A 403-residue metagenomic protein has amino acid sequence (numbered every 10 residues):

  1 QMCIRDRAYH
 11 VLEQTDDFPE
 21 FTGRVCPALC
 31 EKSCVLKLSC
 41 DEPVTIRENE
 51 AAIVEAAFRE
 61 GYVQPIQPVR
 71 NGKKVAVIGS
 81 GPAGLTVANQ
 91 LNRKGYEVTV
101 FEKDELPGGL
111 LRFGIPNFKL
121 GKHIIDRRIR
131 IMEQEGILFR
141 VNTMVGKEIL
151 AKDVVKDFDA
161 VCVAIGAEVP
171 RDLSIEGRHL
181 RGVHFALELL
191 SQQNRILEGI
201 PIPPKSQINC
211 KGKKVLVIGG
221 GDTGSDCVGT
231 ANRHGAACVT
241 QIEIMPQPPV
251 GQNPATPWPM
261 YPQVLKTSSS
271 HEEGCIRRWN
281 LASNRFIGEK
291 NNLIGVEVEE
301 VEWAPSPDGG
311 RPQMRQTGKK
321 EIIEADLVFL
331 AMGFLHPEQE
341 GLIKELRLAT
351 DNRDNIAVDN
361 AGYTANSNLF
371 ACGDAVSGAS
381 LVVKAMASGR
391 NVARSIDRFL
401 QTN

Functional and structural regions predicted by a protein language model:
M2-I4: Short, small-residue-biased leader/transition segments that mark boundaries at the very start of proteins
Y9-D16, L29, N49, L110-D159 (+2 more regions): N-terminal Rossmann-like dinucleotide/flavin-binding domain of flavoprotein oxidoreductases that bind FAD/FMN
A52-V69, R127-K147, P170-H234, T350-A361 (+1 more regions): Glycine-rich dinucleotide-binding loop and its adjacent helix/turn
V69, K74-I78, D126-I175, N284-E297 (+3 more regions): Feature captures the FAD/FMN-dependent oxidoreductase FAD-binding
K74-T99, T223-R233: N-terminal Rossmann-like FAD-binding beta1-loop-alpha1 element of flavoenzymes
Y96-R112, V239-P249: Glycine-rich FAD pyrophosphate-binding loop
H179-G212, P305-A379: FAD-site-proximal beta/loop scaffold in flavoenzymes
G224-V228, H234, A375-T402: A conserved FAD-binding loop/helix module that cradles the flavin
